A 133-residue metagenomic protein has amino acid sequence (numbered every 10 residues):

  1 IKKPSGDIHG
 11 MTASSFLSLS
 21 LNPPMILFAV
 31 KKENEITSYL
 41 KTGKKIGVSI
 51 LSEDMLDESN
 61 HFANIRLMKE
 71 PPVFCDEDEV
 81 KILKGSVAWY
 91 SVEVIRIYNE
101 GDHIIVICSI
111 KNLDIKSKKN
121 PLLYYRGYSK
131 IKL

Functional and structural regions predicted by a protein language model:
I1-L133: Basic, polyanion-binding surface patches
